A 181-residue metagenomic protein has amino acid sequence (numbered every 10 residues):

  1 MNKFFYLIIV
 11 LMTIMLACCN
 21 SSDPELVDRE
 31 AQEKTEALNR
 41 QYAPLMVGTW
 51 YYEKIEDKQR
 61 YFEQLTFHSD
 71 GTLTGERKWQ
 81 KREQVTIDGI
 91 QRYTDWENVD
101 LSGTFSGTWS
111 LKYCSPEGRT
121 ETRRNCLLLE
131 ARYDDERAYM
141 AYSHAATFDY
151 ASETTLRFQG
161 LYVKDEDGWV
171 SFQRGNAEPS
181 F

Functional and structural regions predicted by a protein language model:
N2-V10: Sec-dependent signal peptide recognition, specifically the positively charged N-region followed immediately by
M15-C18: C-terminal motif of bacterial Sec signal peptides marking the signal peptidase cleavage site
S21: Short, conserved catalytic or interaction motifs in soluble domains
R29-Y51, T66: N-terminal helix-cap/turn-to-beta initiation motif at the start of protein domains
I55-R60, K78-R157, K164: Contiguous, well-ordered beta-strand patches that form the walls/edges of small beta-barrel/beta-sandwich domains
S69-L73, T154: Structural signal for glycine-centered tight turns and loop->strand junctions in beta-sheet-rich domains
G168-F181: Short, low-complexity, Pro/Ser/Thr/Gly-rich segments in the mature regions of secreted, periplasmic
